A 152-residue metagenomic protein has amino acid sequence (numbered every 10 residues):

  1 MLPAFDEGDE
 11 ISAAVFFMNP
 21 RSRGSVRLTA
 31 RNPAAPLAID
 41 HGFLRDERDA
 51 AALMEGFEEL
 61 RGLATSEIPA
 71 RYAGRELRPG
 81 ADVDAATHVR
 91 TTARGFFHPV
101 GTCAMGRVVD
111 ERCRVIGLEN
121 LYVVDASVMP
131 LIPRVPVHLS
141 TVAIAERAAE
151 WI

Functional and structural regions predicted by a protein language model:
M1-S140, A148-I152: FAD-dependent oxidoreductase catalytic-site/capping-region signature
